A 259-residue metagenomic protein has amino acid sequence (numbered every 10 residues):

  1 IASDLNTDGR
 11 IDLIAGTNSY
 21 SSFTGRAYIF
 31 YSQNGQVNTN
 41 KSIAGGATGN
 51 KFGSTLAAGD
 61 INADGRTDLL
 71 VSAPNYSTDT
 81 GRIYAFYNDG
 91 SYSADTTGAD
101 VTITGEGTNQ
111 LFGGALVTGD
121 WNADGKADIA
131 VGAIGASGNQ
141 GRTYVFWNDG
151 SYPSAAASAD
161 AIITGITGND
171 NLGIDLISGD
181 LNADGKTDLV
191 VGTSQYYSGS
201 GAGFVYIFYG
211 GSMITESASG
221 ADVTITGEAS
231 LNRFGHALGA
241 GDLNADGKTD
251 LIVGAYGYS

Functional and structural regions predicted by a protein language model:
I1-T7, G53-A63, S72, G113-K126 (+4 more regions): Beta-propeller blade termini
L13, R26-K51, R82-L111, R142-N171 (+2 more regions): Blade-edge motifs of beta-propeller repeat domains
L13-T17, L69-A73, I129-A133, L189-T193 (+1 more regions): Hydrophobic beta-strand segments that make up the repeating blades of beta-propeller and related beta-repeat
S19-F23, N75-D79, I134-N139, Q195-G199 (+1 more regions): Short glycine/acidic-enriched loop and turn motifs that connect beta-strands
